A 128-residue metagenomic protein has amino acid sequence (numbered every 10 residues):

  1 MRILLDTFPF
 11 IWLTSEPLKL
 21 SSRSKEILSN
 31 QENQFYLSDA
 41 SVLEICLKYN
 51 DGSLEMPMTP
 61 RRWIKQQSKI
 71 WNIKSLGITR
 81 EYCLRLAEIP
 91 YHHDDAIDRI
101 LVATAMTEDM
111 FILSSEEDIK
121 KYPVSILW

Functional and structural regions predicted by a protein language model:
M1-L37, D51-Q66, E108, E117-K121: Short, well-structured N-terminal submotif of metal-dependent ribonuclease cores
T7-F8, I45, L86, A105: Generic structural signal for small/hydrophobic residues in well-ordered secondary structure, especially within
P9, S41-V42, Y82, L101 (+1 more regions): Alpha-helix capping/helix-boundary segments
S24, D39, L43, I97-D98 (+1 more regions): Alpha-helical structural signal
E44, R85-E88, K121-Y122: Phosphate- and divalent-cation-binding pockets in alpha/beta enzyme and binding domains that engage nucleotide-derived
P57-R61, I70-S115: Active-site neighborhoods of divalent-metal-dependent phosphate/nucleic-acid chemistry enzymes
P123-W128: Active-site regions of enzymes building and remodeling cell-envelope glycoconjugates
